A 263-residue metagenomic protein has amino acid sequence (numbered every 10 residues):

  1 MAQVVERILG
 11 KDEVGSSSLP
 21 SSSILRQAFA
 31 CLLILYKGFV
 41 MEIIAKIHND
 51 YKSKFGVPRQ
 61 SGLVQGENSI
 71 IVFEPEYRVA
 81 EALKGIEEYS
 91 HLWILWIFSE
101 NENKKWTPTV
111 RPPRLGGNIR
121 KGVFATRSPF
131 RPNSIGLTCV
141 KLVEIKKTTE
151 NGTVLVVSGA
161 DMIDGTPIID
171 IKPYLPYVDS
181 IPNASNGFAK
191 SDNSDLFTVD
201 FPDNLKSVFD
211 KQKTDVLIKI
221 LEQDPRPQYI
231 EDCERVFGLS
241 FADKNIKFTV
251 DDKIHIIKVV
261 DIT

Functional and structural regions predicted by a protein language model:
I8-G15, S21: Short linear/disordered segments characteristic of secreted peptide precursors and small low-complexity proteins
S16, I34-K37: Short, positively charged and aromatic/hydrophobic N-terminal segments
K37-S134, K147-V156, A160-T263: Mixed-charge, low-complexity intrinsically disordered regions
L137-K147: Catalytic nucleophile-His microenvironment captured as a short glycine-rich beta-strand/loop that brackets
